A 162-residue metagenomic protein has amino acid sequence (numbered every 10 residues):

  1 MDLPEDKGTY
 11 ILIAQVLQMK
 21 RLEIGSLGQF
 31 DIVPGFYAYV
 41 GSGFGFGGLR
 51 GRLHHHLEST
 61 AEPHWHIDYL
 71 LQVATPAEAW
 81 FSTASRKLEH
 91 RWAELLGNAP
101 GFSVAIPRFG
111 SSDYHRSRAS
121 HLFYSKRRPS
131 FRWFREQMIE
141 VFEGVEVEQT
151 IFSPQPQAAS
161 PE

Functional and structural regions predicted by a protein language model:
M1-E58, T75-K87, S125-E162: GIY-YIG nuclease catalytic motif and its immediate N-terminal context
Y39-S42, H66-L70, N98, I106-F109 (+1 more regions): Short, surface-exposed, polar/charged, turn-prone segments marking secondary-structure boundaries
T60-W65: Cytochrome P450 catalytic domain signature, combining two hallmark sequence patches
Y69-R118: Mid-chain, well-packed structural core segment of small domains
F102-V104, R116-R135: Residue- and microsegment-level detector for short, conserved "hotspots" that frame catalytic or cofactor-binding
S111-L122, Q157-P161: Amphipathic alpha-helical surface "interface" segments used for docking/oligomerization or membrane association within
